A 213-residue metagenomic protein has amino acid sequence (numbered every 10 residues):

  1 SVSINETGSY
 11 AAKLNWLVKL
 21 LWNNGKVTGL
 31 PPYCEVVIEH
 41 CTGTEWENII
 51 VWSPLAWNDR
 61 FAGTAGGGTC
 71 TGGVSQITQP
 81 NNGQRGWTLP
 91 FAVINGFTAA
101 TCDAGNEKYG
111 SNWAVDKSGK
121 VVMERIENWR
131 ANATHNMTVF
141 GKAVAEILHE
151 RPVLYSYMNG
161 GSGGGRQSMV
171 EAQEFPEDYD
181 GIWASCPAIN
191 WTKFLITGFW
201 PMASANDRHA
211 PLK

Functional and structural regions predicted by a protein language model:
S1-R60, G73-T78, G86-W87: Catalytic-loop region of hydrolases
H40, G66-T69, P187: Glycine-rich His-Gly loop
G67-E150, I196: Cap/lid segment of the alpha/beta-hydrolase catalytic domain
C102, N159-G161, A184-S185: Generic beta-strand/beta-sheet core signal
R151-S162: Alpha/beta-hydrolase fold nucleophile elbow
G165-P176: Short glycine-enriched nucleophile-adjacent loop and the immediately C-terminal alpha-helix near the catalytic center
E177-K213: A catalytic-pocket lid/entrance helix-loop region that shapes and gates access to the active site across common
